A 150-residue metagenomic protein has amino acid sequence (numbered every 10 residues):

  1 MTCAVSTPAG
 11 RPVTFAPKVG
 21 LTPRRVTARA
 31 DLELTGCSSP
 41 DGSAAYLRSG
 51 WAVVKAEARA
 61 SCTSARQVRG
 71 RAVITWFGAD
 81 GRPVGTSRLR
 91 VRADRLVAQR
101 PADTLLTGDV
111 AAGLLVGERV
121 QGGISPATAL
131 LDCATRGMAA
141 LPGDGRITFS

Functional and structural regions predicted by a protein language model:
M1-E57, L131-S150: N-terminal segment immediately downstream of the Sec signal-peptide cleavage site in secreted/extracellular proteins
T7-V13, W51-V54, R69, V84-S87 (+1 more regions): A short linear-motif detector with a strong N-terminal bias
G20-V110: Predominantly extracellular/secreted and cell-surface proteins with exposed, flexible low-complexity segments
L105-S150: Extracellularly exposed regions in secreted/surface proteins, prominently low-complexity, repeat-rich
